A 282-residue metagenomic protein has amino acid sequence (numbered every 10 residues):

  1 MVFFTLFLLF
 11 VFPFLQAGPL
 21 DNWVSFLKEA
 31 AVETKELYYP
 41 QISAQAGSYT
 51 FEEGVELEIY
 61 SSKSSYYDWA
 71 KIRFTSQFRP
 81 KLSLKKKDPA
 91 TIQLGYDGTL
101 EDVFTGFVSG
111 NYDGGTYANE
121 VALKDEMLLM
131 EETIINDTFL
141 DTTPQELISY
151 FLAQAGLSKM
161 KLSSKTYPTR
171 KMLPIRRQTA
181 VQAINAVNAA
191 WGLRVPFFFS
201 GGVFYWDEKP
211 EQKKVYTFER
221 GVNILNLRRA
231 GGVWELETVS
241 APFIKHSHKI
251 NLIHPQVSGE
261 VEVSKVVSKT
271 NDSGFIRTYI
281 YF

Functional and structural regions predicted by a protein language model:
M1-A17: Classical Sec-dependent N-terminal signal peptides that target proteins to the secretory pathway
F14-S83, E126-L128, P210-F282: Juxtamembrane "anchor/assembly" segments of surface/extracellular structural proteins
T75-G156: Surface-exposed cap/loop segments at beta↔alpha junctions
T105, Q145-L152, V181-N185, I244-H248: Extracytoplasmic/secreted envelope proteins and their assembly/folding machinery, especially bacterial periplasmic
A118-L128, K161-A230: Short beta-strand-centered interaction patches in the first periplasmic/extracellular domains of large envelope
T138-E146, P174-Q182, A241: Soluble non-cytosolic domains of exported or imported proteins
S158, R194, V257: LysM (lysin motif) carbohydrate-binding repeats in extracellular/periplasmic proteins that recognize
